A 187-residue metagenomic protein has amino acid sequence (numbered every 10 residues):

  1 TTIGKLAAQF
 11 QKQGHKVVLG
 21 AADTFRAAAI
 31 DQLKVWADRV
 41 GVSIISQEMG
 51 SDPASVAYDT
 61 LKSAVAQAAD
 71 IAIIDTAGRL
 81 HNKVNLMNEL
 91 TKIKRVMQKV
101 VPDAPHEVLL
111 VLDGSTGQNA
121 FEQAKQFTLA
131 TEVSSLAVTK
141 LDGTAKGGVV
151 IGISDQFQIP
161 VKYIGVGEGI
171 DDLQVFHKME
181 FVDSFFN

Functional and structural regions predicted by a protein language model:
T1-N187: P-loop/Walker A NTP-binding module and the surrounding RecA-like catalytic core of P-loop NTPases
